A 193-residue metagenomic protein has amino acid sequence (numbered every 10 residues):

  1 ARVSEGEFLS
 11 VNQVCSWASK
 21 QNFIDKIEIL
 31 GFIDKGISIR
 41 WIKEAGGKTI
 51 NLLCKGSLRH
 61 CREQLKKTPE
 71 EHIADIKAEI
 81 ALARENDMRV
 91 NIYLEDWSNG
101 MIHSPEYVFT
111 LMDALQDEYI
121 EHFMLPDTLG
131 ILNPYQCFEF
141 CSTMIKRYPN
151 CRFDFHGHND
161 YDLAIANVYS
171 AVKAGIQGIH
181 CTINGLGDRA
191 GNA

Functional and structural regions predicted by a protein language model:
A1-A193: Catalytic cores and adjacent flexible loops of soluble metabolic enzymes that perform enolate/carbanion chemistry on
